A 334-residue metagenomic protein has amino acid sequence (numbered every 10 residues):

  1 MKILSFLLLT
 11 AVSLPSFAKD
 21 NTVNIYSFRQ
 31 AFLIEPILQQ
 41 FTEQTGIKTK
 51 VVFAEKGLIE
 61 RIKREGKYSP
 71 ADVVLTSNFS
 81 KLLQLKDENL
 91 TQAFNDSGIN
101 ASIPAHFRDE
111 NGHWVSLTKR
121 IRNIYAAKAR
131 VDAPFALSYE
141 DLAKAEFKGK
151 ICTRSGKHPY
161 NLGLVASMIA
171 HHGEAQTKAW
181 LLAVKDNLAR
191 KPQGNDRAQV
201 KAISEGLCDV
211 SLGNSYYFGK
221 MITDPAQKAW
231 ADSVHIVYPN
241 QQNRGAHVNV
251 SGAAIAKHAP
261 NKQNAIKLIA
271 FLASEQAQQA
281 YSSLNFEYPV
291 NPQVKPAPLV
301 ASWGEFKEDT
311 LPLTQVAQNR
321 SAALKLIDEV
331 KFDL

Functional and structural regions predicted by a protein language model:
S13-S16: N-terminal signal peptide c-region/cleavage motif recognized by signal peptidases
K19-Q84: Early extracytoplasmic/lumenal segment of secretory-pathway proteins
Y26-R29, E110-N111, A126-K128, K148-H172 (+2 more regions): Short beta-strand->loop
S69-V74, Q92-I124, E140, K150-C152: A structural signal for short loop-to-beta-strand junctions that line the ligand-binding cleft of periplasmic/secreted
N123-R130, V248-N261, A280-Y281: A bilobed periplasmic-binding-protein/Venus flytrap-type ligand-binding module shared by bacterial periplasmic
G149-K157, F271-V294: Periplasmic-binding protein-like
S167, H172-P239: Ligand-binding pocket segment of bilobal, Venus flytrap-like solute-binding proteins
E287-L334: An extracytoplasmic/periplasmic, membrane-proximal ligand-sensing/linker region
